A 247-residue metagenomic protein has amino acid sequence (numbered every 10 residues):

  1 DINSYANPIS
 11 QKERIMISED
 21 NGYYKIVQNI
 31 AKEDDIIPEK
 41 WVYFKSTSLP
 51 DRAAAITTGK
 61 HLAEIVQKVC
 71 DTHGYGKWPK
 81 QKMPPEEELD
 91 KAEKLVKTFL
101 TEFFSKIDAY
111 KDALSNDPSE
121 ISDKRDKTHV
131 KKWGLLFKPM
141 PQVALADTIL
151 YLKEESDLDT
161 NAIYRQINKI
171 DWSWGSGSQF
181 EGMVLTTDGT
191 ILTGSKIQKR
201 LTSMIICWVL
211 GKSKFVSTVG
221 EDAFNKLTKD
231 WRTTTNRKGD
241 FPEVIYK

Functional and structural regions predicted by a protein language model:
D1-K247: Accessory terminal alpha-helical modules
